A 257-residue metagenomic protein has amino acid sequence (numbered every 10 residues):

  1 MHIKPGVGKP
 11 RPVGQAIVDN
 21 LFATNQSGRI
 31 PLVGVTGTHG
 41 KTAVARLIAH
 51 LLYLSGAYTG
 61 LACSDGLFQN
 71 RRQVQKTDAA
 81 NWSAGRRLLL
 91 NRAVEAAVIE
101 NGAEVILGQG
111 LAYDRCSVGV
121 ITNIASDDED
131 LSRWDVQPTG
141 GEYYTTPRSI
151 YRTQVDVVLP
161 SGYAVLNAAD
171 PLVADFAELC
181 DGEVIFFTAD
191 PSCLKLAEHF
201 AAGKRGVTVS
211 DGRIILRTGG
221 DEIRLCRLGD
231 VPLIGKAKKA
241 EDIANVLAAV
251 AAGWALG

Functional and structural regions predicted by a protein language model:
M1-G34, V44-G56: Short, basic phosphate-binding NTP loop
I48, L52, L88, V246-L256: Buried hydrophobic packing segments
S55-N70: Short beta-strand-centered segment that lines the nucleotide-binding/catalytic pocket of NTP-utilizing
Q73-L196, D230-K236: Flexible active-site lid/hinge loop adjacent to a nucleotide/diphosphate and Mg2+-phosphate binding pocket
K76-T77, V136, L196-R213: Short, surface-exposed amphipathic charged segments that create phosphate/polyanion-binding patches used for binding
G206-V231: Acidic-glycine-rich active-site phosphate/pyrophosphate-binding loop
K236-E241, A252-G257: Gly/charged, well-structured mid-domain segments that form the phosphate/adenylate-handling core of ATP-dependent
